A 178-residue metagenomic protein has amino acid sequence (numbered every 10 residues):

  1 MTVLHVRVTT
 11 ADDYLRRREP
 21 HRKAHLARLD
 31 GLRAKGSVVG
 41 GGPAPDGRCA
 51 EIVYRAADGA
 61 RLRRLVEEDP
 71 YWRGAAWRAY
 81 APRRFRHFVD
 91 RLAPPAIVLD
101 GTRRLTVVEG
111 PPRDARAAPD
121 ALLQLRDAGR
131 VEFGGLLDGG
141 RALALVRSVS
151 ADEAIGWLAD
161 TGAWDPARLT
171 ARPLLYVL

Functional and structural regions predicted by a protein language model:
M1-L178: Conserved, structured core segments of small domains
